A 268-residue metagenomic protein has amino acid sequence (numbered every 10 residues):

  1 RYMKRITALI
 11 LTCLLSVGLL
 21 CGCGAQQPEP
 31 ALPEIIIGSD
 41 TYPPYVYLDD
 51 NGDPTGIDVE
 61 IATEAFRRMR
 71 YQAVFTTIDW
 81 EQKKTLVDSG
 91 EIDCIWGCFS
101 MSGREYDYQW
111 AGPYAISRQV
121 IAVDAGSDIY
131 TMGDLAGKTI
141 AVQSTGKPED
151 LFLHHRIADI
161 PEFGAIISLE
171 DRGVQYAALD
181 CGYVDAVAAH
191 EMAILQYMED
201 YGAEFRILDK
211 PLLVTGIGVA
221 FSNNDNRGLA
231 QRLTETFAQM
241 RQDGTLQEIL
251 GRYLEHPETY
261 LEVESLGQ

Functional and structural regions predicted by a protein language model:
R1-I10: Bacterial N-terminal signal peptides that target proteins for export
L19-G22: C-terminal motif of bacterial Sec signal peptides marking the signal peptidase cleavage site
G24, G56-R68, I129, G133-D134 (+2 more regions): Extended ligand-binding regions for polar small-molecule ligands
P28-F99, S168, R232-L233: Extracytoplasmic small-molecule ligand-binding "clamshell" domains of the periplasmic binding protein/Venus flytrap
S39-T41, I116-V123, L195, E199-A238 (+1 more regions): Periplasmic-binding protein-like
L48-D50, A62-Y71, P148-E170, M198-G202: Ligand-binding cleft/hinge of the Venus flytrap
V59, T63, Q72-D134, R206-P211: Acidic, polar ligand-binding/catalytic clefts
Q82-T85, C98-D107, L151-H155, A178-V214: A ligand-binding cleft/hinge motif common to bilobed small-molecule-binding domains
